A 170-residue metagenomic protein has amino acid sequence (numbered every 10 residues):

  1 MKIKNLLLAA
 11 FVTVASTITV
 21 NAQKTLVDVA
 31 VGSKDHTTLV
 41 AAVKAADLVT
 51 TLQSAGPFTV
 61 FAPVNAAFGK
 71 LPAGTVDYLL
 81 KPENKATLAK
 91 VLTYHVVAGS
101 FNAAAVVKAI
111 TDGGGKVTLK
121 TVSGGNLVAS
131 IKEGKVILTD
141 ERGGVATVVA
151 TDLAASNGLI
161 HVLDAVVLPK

Functional and structural regions predicted by a protein language model:
M1-K2: N-terminal secretory signal peptides that target proteins for export/translocation
N5-L8, I18-K170: Mature, structured domains of secreted/extracytosolic soluble proteins
T13-S16: The feature marks either
